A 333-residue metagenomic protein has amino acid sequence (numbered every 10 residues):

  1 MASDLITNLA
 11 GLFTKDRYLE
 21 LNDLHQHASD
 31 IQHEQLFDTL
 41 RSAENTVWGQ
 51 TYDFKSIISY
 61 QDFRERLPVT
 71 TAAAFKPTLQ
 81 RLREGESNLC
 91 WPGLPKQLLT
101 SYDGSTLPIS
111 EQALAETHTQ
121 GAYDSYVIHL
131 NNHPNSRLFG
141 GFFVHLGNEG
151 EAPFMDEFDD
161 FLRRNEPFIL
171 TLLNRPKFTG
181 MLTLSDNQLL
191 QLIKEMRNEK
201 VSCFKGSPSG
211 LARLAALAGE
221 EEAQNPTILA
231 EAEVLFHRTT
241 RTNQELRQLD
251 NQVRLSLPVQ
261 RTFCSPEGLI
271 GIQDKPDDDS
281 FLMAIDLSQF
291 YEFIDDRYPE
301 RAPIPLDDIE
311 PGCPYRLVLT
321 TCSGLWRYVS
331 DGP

Functional and structural regions predicted by a protein language model:
M1-Q50, K55, F63, L67 (+1 more regions): Active-site glycine/GP-rich loop and adjacent strand/helix microenvironment that borders small-molecule binding pockets
D30, E34-L99, T106-A113, T117-Q120 (+2 more regions): Active-site diphosphate/adenylate-binding microenvironment
L79, L99, E116-L130, F143-V144 (+4 more regions): Short, well-ordered alpha-helical packing segments
S101-Y102, R197: Non-catalytic interaction/clamp surfaces of large macromolecular machines
D103-T106, G332: Active-site-proximal glycine-rich helix-loop-beta segment
A122, V127-T171, G180: Conserved AMP-binding loop of ANL adenylate-forming enzymes
